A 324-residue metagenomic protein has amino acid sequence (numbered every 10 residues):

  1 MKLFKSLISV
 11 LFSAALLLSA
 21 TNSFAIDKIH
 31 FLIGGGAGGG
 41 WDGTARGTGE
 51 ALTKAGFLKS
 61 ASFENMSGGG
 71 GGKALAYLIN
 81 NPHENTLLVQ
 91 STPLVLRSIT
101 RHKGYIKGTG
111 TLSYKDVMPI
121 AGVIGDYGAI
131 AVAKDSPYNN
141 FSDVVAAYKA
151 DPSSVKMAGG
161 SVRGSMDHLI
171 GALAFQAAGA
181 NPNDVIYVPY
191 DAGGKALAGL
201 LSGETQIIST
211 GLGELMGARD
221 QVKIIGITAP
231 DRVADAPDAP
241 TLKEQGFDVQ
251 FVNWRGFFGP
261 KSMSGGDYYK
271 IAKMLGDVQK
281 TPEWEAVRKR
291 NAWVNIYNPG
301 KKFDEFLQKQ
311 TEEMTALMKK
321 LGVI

Functional and structural regions predicted by a protein language model:
M1-L11: Bacterial N-terminal signal peptides that target proteins for export
A20-T21: N-terminal signal peptide c-region/cleavage motif recognized by signal peptidases
F24-D116, R163, G179-S209, E214 (+2 more regions): N-terminal (or domain-start) structured segment
I26, G265-I324: An extracytoplasmic/periplasmic, membrane-proximal ligand-sensing/linker region
I26-K28, K54-A55, Y77-T86, S98-K195 (+1 more regions): Hinge/capping helix and adjacent helix->loop/strand transition within the periplasmic-binding protein
T44, T48, D167-I170, L307-Q310: Hydrophobic/aromatic residues within well-ordered alpha-helical segments
S91-L94, V123, S136, G211 (+1 more regions): Short, flexible active-site-adjacent loop segments at beta-strand->alpha-helix junctions, enriched in small/polar
N139, T210-K280, N291, K309-E312: C-terminal lobe and pocket-closing loops of periplasmic/extracytoplasmic Venus-flytrap solute-binding proteins
